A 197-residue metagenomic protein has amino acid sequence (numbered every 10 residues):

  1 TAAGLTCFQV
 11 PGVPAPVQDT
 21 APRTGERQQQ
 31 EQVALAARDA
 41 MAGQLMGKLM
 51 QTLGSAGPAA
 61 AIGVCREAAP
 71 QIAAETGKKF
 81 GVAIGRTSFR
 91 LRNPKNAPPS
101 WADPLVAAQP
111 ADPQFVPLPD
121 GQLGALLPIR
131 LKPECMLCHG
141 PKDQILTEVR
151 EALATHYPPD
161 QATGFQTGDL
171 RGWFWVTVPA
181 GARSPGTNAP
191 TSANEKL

Functional and structural regions predicted by a protein language model:
T1-G4: Bacterial N-terminal signal peptides
C7-E134, D143-L197: Extracytoplasmic c-type cytochrome modules immediately beyond a signal peptide or single-pass transmembrane anchor
L137: Short, cysteine/histidine-rich loop/knuckle motifs that typically chelate Zn2+
G140: Short Cys/His-rich local motifs and their 1-3 flanking residues in nucleic-acid-associated proteins and small
